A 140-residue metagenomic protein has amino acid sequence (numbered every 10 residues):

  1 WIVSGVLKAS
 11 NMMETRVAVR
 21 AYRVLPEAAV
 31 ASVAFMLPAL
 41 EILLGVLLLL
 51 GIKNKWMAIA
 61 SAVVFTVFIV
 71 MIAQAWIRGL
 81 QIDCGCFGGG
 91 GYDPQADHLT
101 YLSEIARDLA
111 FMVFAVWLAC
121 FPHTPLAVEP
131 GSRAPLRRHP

Functional and structural regions predicted by a protein language model:
W1-P140: Membrane-interfacial helix-loop segments of redox and metal-homeostasis proteins, especially TM-loop-TM junctions
